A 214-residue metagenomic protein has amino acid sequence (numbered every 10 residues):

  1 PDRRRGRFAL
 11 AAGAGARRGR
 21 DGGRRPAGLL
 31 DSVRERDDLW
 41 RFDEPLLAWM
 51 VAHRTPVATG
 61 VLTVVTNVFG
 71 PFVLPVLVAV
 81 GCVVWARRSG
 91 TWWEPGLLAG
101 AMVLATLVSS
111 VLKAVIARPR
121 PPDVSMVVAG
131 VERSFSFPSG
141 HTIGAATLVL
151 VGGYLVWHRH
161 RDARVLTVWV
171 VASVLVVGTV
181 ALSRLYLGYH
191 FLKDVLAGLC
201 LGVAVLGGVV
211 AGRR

Functional and structural regions predicted by a protein language model:
P1-L74, V115-A129: N-terminal transmembrane-helix/juxtamembrane module of multi-pass inner/ER membrane proteins
A11-R20, G81-L107: Interfacial segments of alpha-helical transmembrane regions
G13-R17, P75-V76, P95-G100, T167-V174 (+2 more regions): Hydrophobic alpha-helical transmembrane segments
L46, V65, L112, H141 (+1 more regions): Divalent metal-coordination and catalytic microenvironments
T66-G90, A146-G152, V156: Hydrophobic alpha-helical transmembrane segments
W92-S125, L182-G188, L192: Hydrophobic alpha-helical transmembrane segments of integral membrane proteins
D123-R214: Membrane-embedded catalytic cores of phosphoryl/pyrophosphoryl-handling enzymes
